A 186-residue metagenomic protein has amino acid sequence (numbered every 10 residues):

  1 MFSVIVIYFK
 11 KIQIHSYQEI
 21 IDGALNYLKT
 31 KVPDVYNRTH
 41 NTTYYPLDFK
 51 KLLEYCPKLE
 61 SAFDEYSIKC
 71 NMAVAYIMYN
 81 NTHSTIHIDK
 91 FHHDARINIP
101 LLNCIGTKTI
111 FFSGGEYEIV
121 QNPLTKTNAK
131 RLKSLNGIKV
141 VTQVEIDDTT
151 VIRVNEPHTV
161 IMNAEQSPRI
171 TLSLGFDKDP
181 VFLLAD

Functional and structural regions predicted by a protein language model:
M1-I68, A75: Non-heme Fe(II)/2-oxoglutarate
S3-V6, H93-A95, Q166-I170: Residues at beta-strand starts and edge strands
Y8, P100, V151-R153: Short, well-ordered beta-strand micro-motif
K11-I14, L101, L174-F176: Short beta-strand-to-loop capping motifs
A24, K51-S61, S67, M78-T82 (+3 more regions): Short amphipathic alpha-helical surface micro-motifs
I68-T149: Catalytic core of non-heme Fe(II) oxygenases with the double-stranded beta-helix
N122-D186: Catalytic core of Fe(II)/2-oxoglutarate
